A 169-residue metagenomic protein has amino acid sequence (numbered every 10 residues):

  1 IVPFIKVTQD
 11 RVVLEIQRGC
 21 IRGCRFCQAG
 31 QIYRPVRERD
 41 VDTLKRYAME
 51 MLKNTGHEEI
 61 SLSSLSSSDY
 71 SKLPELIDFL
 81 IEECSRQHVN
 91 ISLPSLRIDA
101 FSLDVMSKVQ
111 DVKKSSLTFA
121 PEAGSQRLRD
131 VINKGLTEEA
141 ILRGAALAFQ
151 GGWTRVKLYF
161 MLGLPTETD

Functional and structural regions predicted by a protein language model:
I1-V13: N-terminal [4Fe-4S]-dependent radical SAM core
I5-T8, R37, S116: Anion-binding and metal-coordination hotspots
Q9, Y33, Y47-M51, G56: Conserved catalytic alpha/beta cores of large enzymes that bind or transform nucleotide phosphates and polynucleotides
Q9-D10, G23, L158: Active-site C-terminal subdomain of aminotransferase-like
E15-Q31: Local cysteine-cluster metal-coordination motifs and their immediate loop/turn environment, predominantly Fe-S cluster
C20, C24, L44, L93 (+1 more regions): Conserved hydrophobic/aromatic pocket- or pore-lining residues that grip, position, or stack substrates in active sites
C27-T43: Iron-sulfur (Fe-S) cluster-binding segments and ferredoxin-like electron-carrier domains, especially [2Fe-2S]
E50-D169: Conserved SAM/AdoMet-binding glycine-rich loop
